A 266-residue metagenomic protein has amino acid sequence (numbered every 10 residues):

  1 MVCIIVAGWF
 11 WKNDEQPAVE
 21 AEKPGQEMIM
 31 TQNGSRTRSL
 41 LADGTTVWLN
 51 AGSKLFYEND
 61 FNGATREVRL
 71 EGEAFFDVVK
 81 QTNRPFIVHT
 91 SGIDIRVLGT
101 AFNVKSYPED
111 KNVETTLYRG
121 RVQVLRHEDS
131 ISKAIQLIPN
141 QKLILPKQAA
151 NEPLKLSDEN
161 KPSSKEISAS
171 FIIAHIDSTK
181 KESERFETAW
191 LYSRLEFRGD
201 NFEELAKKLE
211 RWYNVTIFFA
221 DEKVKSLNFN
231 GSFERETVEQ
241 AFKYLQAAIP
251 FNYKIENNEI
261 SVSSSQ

Functional and structural regions predicted by a protein language model:
M1-I5: Core hydrophobic alpha-helical transmembrane segments of single-pass membrane proteins
V6-Q266: A residue-level detector for the "anchor" residue at the start of short, highly conserved motifs
